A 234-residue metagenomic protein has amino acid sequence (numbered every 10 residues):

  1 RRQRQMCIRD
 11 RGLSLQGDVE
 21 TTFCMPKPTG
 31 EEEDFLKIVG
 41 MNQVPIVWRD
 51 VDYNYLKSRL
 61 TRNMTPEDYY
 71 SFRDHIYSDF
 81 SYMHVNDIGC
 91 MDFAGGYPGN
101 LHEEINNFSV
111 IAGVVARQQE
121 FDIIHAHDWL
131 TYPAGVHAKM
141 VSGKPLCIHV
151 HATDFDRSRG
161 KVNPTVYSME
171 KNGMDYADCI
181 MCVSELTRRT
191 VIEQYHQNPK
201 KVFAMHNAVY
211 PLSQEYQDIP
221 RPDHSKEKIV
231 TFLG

Functional and structural regions predicted by a protein language model:
Q3-I8: Short, small-residue-biased leader/transition segments that mark boundaries at the very start of proteins
L15-A116: A conserved catalytic-core segment of Leloir-type glycosyltransferases
K27, L186, A208: Carbohydrate-associated surface elements
E104-I111, K144-C147, F155-N172, P211: Nucleotide-sugar donor phosphate/pyrophosphate-binding loop at the beta->alpha transition of glycosyltransferases
G113-Q118, M140, N163-I180: Membrane-proximal helix-turn-helix segments that form the acceptor-binding/catalytic region of lipid-linked
I123-H125, Y132, V136-D156: Active-site proximal beta-strand in glycosyltransferases
S158-K161, I192-E193, K200-F203, A208-K226: Acidic anion/phosphate-binding donor-loop and adjacent secondary structure in glycosyltransferase catalytic cores
M181, P222-G234: Conserved donor-binding/catalytic core segment of Leloir-type glycosyltransferases
